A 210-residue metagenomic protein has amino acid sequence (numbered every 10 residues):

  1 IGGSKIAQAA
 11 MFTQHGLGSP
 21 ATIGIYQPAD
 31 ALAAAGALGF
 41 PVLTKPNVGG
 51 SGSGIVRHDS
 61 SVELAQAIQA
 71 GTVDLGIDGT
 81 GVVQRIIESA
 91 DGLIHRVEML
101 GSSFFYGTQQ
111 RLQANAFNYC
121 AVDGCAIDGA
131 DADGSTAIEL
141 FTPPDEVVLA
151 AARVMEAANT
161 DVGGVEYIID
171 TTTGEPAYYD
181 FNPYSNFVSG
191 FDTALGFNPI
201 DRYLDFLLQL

Functional and structural regions predicted by a protein language model:
I1-L93, V148-L149: Active-site nucleotide/adenylate-binding loops and adjacent lid/helix of ATP-dependent enzymes
V42, F105-Y106, G163, E175-Y179: Protein kinase-like catalytic core scaffold
S53, L93-H95, S102, G174 (+1 more regions): Change "...and in nucleic-acid phosphodiester-cleaving endonucleases..." to "...and in nucleic-acid processing enzymes
R57-M155: Phosphate-binding site of ATP-dependent enzymes
T142, E156-T160, I169-L210: C-terminal active-site "lid" helix and adjoining low-complexity regulatory extension at the edge of ATP-using catalytic
V165-Y167: Hydrophobic residue at the +6 position relative to the catalytic HRD Asp in the kinase catalytic loop
